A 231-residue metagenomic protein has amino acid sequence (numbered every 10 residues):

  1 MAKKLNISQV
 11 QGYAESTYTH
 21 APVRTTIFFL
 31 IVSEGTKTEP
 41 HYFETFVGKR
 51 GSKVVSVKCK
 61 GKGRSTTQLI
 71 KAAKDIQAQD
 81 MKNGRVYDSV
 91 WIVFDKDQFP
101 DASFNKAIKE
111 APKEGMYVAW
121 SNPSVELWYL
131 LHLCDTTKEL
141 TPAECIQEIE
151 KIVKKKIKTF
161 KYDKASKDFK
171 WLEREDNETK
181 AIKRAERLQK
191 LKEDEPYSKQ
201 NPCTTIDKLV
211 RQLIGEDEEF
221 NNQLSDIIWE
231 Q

Functional and structural regions predicted by a protein language model:
A2-F28, P40, E44-K60, Q79-W91 (+1 more regions): C-terminal accessory helical subdomains adjacent to catalytic cores in phosphodiester- and nucleotide-handling enzymes
L30-E34: Short hydrophobic beta-strand that contains or immediately precedes a catalytic carboxylate
K37-T38, R64: Short alpha-helical
K62-D75, P100: Short phosphate-binding loop-to-helix
